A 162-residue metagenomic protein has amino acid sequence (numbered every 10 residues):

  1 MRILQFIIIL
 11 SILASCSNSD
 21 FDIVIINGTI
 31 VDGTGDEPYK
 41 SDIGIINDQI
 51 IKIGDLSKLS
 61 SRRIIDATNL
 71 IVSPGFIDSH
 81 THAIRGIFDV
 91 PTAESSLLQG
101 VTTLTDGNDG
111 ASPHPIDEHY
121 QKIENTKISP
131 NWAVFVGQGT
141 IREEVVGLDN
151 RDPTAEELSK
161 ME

Functional and structural regions predicted by a protein language model:
M1-I9: Sec-dependent signal peptide recognition, specifically the positively charged N-region followed immediately by
Q5, D32-T34, Q121: Residues embedded in well-ordered secondary-structure elements
I8-S11, G100: A periodicity- and composition-biased signal for non-globular, repetitive helical segments
A14-S15: C-terminal motif of bacterial Sec signal peptides marking the signal peptidase cleavage site
S19-I25, I30-G75: Histidine-rich, glycine-flanked metal-binding segment
A67-V72, F76-I77, T81, D89-E162: Divalent-metal coordination cores built from histidine and acidic residues
R85: Short acidic, Gly/Ser-rich segments with clustered Asp/Glu that frequently serve as metal-coordination loops in enzyme
